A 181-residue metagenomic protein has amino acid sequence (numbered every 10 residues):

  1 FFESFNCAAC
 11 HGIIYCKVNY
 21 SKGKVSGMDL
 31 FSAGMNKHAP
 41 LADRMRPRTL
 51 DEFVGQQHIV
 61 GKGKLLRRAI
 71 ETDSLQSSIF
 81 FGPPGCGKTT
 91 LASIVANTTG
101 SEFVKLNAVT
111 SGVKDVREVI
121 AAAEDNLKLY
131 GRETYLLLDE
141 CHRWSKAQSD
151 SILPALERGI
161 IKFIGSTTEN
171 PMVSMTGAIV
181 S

Functional and structural regions predicted by a protein language model:
C7-C10, C16: Cysteine-centered motifs
G27-G34, R68-L106, L153-P154: Walker A/P-loop
M35-S78, P83, A122-D125: Pre-Walker A (pre-P-loop) alpha-helix and adjacent loop at the N terminus of AAA/AAA+ ATPase modules, a conserved
G61-G63, F103-T134: Short glycine-rich substrate-engagement loop in P-loop NTPases that contacts/grips substrate
D139-E140: Walker B catalytic acidic pair
S145-A147, S174: Conserved D-loop-proximal element of ABC-family nucleotide-binding domains
L153-P154, N170-S181: Short regulatory helix/loop adjacent to the ATP-binding pocket of P-loop NTPases
K162-S166: Structural recognition of the conserved hydrophobic beta-strand(s) that form the central parallel beta-sheet of P-loop
